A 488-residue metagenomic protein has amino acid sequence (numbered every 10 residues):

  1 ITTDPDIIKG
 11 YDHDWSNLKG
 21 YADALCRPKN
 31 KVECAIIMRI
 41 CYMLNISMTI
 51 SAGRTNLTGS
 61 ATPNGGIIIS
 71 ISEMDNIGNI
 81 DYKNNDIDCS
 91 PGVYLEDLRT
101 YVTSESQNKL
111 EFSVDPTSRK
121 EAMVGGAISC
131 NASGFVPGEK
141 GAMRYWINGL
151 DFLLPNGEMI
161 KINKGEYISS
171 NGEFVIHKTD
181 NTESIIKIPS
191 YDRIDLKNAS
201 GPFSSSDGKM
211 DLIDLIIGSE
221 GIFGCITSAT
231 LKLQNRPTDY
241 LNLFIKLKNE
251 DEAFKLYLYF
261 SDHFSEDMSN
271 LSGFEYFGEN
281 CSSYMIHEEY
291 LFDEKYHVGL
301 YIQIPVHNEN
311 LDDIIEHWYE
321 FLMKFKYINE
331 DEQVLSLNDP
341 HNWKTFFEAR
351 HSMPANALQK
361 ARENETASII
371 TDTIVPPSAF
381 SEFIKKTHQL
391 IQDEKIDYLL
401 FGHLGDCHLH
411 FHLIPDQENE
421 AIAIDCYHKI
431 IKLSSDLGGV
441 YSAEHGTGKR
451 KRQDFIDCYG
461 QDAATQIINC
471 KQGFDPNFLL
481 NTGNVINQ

Functional and structural regions predicted by a protein language model:
I1-P5, C26-P28, M48-A52, G59 (+14 more regions): General beta-strand structural signal in soluble alpha/beta enzymes
T2-Y11, I216-D425, K429, L433 (+1 more regions): C-terminal substrate-recognition/cap domain of FAD-linked oxidoreductases
D6-I8, D12-N76, C89-P91, T100-S106 (+3 more regions): Glycine-rich N-terminal segment of FAD-binding domains in flavoprotein oxidoreductases, spanning the beta-loop-helix
S16, H412-E418, D454-C458: Conserved PLP-binding active-site segment of the aspartate aminotransferase-like
N76-I80, P91, L95-D262: FAD-binding subdomain of flavoenzyme oxidoreductases
E158, R452-Q488: Activity-critical C-terminal alpha-helical subdomain
L437-T447, Q472, P476-L479: Alpha-helix capping/hinge segments and adjacent helical runs
